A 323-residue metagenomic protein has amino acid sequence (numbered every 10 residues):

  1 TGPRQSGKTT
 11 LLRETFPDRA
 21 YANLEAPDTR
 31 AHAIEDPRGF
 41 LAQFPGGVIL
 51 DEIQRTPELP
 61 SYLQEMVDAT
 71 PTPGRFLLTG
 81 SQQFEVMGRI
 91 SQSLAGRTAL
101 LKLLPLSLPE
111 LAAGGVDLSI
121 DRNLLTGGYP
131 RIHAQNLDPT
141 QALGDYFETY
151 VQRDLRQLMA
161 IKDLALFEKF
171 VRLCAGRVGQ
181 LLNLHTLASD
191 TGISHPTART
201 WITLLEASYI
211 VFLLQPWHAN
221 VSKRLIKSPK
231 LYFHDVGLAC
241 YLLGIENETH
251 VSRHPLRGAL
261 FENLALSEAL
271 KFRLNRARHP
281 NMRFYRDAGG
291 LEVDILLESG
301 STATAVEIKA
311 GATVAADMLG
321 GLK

Functional and structural regions predicted by a protein language model:
P3: P-loop (Walker A) phosphate-binding loop of NTP-binding proteins
K8-T9: Conserved lysine of the Walker
L12-R13: Post-Walker A alpha-helix
R19-L50, P57: Short glycine-rich substrate-engagement loop in P-loop NTPases that contacts/grips substrate
P60-F84, G88, Q92-S93: Conserved catalytic/switch belt of AAA+ P-loop NTPases
F84-L100, A112-V116: Short regulatory helix/loop adjacent to the ATP-binding pocket of P-loop NTPases
L137-A303, A310: Accessory nucleic acid-recognition modules appended to NTPase machines
A310-K323: Catalytic cores of nucleic-acid endonucleases
